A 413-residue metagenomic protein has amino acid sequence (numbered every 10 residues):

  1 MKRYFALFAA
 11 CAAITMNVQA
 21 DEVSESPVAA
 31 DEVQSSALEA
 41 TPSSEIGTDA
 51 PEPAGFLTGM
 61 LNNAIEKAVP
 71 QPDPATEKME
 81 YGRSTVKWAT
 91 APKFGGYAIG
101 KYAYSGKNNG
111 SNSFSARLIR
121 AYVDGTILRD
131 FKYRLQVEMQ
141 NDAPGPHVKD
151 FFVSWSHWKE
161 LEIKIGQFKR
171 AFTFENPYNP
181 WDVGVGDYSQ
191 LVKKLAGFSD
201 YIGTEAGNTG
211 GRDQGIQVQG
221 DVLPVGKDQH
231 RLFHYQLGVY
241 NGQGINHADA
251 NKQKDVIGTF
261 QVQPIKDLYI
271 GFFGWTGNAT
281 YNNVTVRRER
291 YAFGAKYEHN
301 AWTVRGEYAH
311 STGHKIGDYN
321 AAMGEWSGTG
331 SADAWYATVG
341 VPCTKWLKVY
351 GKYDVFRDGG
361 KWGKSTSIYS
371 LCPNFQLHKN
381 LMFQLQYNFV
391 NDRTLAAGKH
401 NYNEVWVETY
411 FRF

Functional and structural regions predicted by a protein language model:
V18-I99, F413: N-terminal periplasmic/intermembrane-space "pro-region" immediately following the signal or transit peptide
Y81-I245, A250-I257, Q261-I270, T338-C343 (+2 more regions): Outer membrane beta-barrel
K101-K107, E138-D142, F172, V225 (+5 more regions): Sequence/structural signature of outer-membrane beta-barrel proteins
N109-S115, N141-G145, A206-G210, A248-Q253 (+4 more regions): Replace "Gram-negative outer membrane beta-barrel proteins" with "bacterial and organellar outer membrane beta-barrel
H147-K149, N241, K254-V256, T276 (+7 more regions): Transmembrane beta-barrel architecture of outer-membrane proteins
Q261-G359: Detector for outer-membrane/organellar transmembrane beta-barrel domains, recognizing the amphipathic beta-strand
G340-R393: C-terminal hydrophobic structural anchor segments that stabilize assembly/packing rather than catalytic chemistry
F375, N401-F413: Outer-membrane beta-barrel "beta-signal"
